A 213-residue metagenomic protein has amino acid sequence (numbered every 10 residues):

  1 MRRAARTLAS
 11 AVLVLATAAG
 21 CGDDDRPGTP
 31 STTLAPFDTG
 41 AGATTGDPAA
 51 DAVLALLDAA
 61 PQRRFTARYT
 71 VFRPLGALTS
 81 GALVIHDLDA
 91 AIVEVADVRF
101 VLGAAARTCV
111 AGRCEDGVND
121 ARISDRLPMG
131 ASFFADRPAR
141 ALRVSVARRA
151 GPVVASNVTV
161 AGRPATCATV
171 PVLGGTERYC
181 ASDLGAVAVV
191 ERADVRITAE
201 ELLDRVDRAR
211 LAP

Functional and structural regions predicted by a protein language model:
R2-R3, L8-L15, A19-A90, V118-L127 (+2 more regions): N-terminal leader/targeting segments and the immediate start of mature chains
G20-D24, T108-E115, T166-A168, Y179-A181: Sequence contexts marking disulfide-bonded cysteines in secreted/extracellular proteins
L57-D58, G81-H86, V98-V101, P152-V158 (+1 more regions): Short, exposed beta-strand/loop patches in secreted or surface proteins that constitute
P61-T70, D87-V93, A161-T169, L184-V189: Short, hydrophobic/aromatic-rich segments at coil-to-beta transitions
V71-R73, E94-V98, V110-G112, V172 (+1 more regions): Beta-turn initiation residues at beta-strand->coil junctions
L78-D136: An acidic-aromatic
A141-V154: A short, amphipathic edge element
S156-P213: Gly/Pro-enriched, hydrophobic low-complexity segments that function as extracytoplasmic propeptides/linkers
